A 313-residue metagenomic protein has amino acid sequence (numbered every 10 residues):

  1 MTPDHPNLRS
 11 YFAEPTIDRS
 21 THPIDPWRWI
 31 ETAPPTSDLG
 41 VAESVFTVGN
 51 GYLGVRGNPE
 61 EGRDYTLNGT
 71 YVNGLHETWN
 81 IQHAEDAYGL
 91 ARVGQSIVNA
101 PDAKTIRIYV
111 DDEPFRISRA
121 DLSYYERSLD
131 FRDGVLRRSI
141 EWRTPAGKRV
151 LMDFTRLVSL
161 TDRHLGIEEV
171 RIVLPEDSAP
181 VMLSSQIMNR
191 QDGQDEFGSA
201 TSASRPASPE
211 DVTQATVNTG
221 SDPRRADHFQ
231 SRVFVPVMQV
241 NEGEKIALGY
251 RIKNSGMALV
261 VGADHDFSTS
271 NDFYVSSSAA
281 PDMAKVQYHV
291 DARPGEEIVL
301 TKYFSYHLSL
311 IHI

Functional and structural regions predicted by a protein language model:
H5-I311: Beta-sandwich/jelly-roll carbohydrate-recognition scaffolds of carbohydrate-active enzymes
